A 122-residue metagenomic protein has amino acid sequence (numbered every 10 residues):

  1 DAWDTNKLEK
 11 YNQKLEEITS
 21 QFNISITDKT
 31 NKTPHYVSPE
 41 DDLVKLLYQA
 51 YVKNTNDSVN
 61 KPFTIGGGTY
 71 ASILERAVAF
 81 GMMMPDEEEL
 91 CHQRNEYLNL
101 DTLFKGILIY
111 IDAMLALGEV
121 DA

Functional and structural regions predicted by a protein language model:
D1-I24, K32: Midchain, well-structured core segments that form catalytic/ion-binding scaffolds
S25-A122: An extended, acidic, His-containing surface patch that forms the Zn2+-binding/catalytic region of metallohydrolases
